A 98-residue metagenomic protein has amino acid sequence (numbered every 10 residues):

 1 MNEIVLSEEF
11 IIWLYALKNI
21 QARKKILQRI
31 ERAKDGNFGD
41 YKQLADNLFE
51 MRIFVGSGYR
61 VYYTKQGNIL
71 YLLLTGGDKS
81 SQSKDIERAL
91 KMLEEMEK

Functional and structural regions predicted by a protein language model:
M1-E31: Solvent-exposed, charged helical/coil patches that constitute nucleic-acid or partner-interaction surfaces
E3-I4, I12, R23, F38 (+2 more regions): Enriched for short, Lys/Arg-rich terminal
K18-Q21, F49, L70-Y71: Amphipathic alpha-helical interaction segments
Q28-V55: A short, surface-exposed loop/turn module that caps and links secondary-structure elements
